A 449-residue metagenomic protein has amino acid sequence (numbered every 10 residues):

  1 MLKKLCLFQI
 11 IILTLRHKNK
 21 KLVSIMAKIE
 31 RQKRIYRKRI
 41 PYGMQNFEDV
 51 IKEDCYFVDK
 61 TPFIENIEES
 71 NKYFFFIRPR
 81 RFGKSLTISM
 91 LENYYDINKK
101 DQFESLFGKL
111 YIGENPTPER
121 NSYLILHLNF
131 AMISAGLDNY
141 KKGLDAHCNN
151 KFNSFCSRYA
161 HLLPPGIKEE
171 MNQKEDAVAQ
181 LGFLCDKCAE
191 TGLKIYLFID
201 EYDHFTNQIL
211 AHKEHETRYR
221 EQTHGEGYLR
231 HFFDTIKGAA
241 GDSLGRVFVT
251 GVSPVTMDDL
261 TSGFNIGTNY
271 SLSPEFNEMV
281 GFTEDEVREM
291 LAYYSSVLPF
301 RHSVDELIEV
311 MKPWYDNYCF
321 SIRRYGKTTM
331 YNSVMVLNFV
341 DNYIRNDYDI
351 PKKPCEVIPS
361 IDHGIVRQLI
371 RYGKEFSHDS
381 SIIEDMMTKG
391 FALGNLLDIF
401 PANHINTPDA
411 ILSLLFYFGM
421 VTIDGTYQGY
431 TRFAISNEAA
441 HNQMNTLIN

Functional and structural regions predicted by a protein language model:
R39-F63: N-terminal pre-Walker A segment at the start of P-loop NTPase domains
R80: The conserved Walker
K84: Conserved lysine of the Walker
K100-S157: P-loop NTPase motor core
F183-E190, R218-G245: Substrate-engagement module of ASCE P-loop NTPases
F198-D200, H231, G245-V252: Structural recognition of the conserved hydrophobic beta-strand(s) that form the central parallel beta-sheet of P-loop
T256-G263, Y270-D341: Amphipathic alpha-helical segments of the small helical/lid subdomains adjacent to P-loop NTPase cores
G267-T268, G326, Y331-N449: Extended alpha-helical interface modules used as scaffolds for assembling large macromolecular complexes
